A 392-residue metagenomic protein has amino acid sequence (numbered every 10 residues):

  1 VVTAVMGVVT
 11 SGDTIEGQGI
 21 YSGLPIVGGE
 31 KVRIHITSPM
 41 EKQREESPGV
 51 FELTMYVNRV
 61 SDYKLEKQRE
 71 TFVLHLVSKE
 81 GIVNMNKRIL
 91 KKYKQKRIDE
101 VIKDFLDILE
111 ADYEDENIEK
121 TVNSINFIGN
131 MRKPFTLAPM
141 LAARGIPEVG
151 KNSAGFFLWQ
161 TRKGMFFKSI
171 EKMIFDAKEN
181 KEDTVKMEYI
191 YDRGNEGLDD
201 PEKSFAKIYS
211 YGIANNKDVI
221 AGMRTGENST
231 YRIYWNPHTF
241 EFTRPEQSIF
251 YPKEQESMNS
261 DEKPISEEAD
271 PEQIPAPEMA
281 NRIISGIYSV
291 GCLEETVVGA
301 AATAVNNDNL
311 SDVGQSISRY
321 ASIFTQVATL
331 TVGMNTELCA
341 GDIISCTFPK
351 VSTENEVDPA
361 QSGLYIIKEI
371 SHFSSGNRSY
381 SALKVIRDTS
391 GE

Functional and structural regions predicted by a protein language model:
V1-G12, I20-Y21, Y189-E392: An acidic/polar, Gly/Ser/Thr-rich interaction patch typically located in mid-to-C-terminal regions of proteins
V1-V83: Assembly/oligomerization scaffold segments
V2, E30, F51-L53, E70-F72 (+6 more regions): Envelope-exposed proteins and targeting segments
V9-S11, T37-P39, T54-Y63, V77-G81 (+6 more regions): Solvent-exposed coil/turn segments that connect beta secondary-structure elements in extracytoplasmic/periplasmic
Y63-F72, V77-V83, Q95-D115, N306: Glycine-rich, acidic and aromatic/proline-enriched surface loops and short helix-turn segments that act as binding
T71-L74, S78-E80, N117-A214, V219-R224 (+1 more regions): Short beta-strand-centered interaction patches in the first periplasmic/extracellular domains of large envelope
M85-Q95, N123-I128: Second-shell loop/turn segments in exported
